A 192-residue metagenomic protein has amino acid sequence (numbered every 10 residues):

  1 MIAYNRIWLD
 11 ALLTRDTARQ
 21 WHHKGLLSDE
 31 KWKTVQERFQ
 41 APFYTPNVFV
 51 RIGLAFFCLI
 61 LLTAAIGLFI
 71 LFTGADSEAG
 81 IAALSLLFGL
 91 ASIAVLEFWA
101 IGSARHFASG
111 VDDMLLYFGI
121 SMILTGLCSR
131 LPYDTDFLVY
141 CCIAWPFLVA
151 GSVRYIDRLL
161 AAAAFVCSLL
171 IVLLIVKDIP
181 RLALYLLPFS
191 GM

Functional and structural regions predicted by a protein language model:
M1-M192: Alpha-helical multi-pass membrane segments and their bilayer interfacial helix-loop junctions
